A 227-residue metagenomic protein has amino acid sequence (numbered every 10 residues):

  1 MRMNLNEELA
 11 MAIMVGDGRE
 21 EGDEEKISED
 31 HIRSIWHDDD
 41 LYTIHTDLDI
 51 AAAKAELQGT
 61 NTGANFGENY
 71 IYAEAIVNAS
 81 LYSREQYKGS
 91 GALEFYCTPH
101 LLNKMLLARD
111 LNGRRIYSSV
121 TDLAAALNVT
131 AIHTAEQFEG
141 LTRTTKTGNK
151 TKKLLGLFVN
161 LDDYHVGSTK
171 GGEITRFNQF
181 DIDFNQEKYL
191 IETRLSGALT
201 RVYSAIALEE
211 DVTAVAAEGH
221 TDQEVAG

Functional and structural regions predicted by a protein language model:
M1-I44, E85-F95, H100, I132 (+1 more regions): Long, contiguous amphipathic alpha-helices that act as assembly "spine/axial" helices in icosahedral shell and virion
R2-N78, A214-A226: Alpha-helical scaffold segments that mediate packing/assembly in large oligomeric complexes
E29-H31, F66-E74, G91-L93, N149-V159: Glycine-rich, flexible loop segments associated with nucleotide phosphate handling
H37, D110, T169: Acidic surface patches and DE-rich sequence motifs
E56-C97, L106-S119: Extended alpha-helical or coil "stalk/linker/tether" regions that are enriched in polar/charged and small residues
Y87, T121-A126, V166, D181: A generic structural signal for short, solvent-exposed coil/turn residues that cap or connect secondary-structure
S90-G148: C-terminal structural cap/anchor segments
F138, R143-D163, G167-G227: Extended, compositionally biased alpha-helical segments that mediate assembly or anchoring
